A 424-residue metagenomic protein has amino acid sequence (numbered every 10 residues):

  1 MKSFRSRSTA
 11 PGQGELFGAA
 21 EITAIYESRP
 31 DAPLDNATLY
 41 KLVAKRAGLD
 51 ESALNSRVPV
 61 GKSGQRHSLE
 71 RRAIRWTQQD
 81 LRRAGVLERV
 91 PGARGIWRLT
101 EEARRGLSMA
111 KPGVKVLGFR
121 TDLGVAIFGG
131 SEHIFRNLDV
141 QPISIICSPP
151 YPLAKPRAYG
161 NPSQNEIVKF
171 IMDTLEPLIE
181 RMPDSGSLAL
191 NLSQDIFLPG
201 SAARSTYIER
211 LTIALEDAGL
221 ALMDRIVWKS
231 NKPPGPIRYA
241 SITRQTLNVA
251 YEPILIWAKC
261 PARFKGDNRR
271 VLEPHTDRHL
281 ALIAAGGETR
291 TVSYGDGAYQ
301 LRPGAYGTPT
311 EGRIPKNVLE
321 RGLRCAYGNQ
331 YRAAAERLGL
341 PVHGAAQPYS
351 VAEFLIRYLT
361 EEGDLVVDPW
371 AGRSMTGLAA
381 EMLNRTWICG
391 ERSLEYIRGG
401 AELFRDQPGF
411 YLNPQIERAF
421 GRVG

Functional and structural regions predicted by a protein language model:
S3-A37: Positively charged, polyanion-binding regions of nucleic-acid-associated proteins
T38, G48-T77, R83-E88, G95 (+1 more regions): Core catalytic lobe of class I
A44, Q79, E402: Residue-level detection of the helix-turn-helix DNA-binding "recognition helix"
R94-T100: Minor-groove-contacting beta-hairpin "wing" of winged helix-turn-helix DNA-binding domains
E102-I127: Short, amphipathic alpha-helical interaction segments positioned at domain boundaries
G113-T121, M382, A401-I416: Short, conserved SAM-binding/catalytic segment of Class I S-adenosyl-L-methionine-dependent methyltransferases
F128-H133, I416-R422: Conserved SAM/SAH-binding loop
